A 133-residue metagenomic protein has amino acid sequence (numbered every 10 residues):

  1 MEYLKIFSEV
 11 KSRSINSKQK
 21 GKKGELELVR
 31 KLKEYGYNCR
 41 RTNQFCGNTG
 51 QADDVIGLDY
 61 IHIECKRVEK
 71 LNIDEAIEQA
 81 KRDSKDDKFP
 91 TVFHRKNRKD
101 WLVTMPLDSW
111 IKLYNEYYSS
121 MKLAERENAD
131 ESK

Functional and structural regions predicted by a protein language model:
M1-K133: Catalytic phosphate/metal-binding cores of nucleic-acid and nucleotide-processing enzymes, i.e., regions that mediate
